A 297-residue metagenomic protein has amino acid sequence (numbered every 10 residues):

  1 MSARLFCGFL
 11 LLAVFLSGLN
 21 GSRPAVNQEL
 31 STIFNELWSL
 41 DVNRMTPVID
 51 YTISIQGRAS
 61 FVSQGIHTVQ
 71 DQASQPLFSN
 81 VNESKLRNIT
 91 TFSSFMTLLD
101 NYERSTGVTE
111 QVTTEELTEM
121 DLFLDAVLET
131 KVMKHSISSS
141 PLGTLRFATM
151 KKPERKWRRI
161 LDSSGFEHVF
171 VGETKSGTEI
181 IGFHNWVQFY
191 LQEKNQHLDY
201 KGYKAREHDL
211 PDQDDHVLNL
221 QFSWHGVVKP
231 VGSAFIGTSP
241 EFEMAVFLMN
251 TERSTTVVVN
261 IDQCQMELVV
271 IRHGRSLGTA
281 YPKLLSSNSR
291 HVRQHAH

Functional and structural regions predicted by a protein language model:
A3-G21: Cleavable N-terminal signal peptides of Sec/SRP-targeted secreted and luminal proteins
N20-N260: N-terminal "domain-start" segment
S239-H297: Compact beta-sheet-dominated globular domain cores
